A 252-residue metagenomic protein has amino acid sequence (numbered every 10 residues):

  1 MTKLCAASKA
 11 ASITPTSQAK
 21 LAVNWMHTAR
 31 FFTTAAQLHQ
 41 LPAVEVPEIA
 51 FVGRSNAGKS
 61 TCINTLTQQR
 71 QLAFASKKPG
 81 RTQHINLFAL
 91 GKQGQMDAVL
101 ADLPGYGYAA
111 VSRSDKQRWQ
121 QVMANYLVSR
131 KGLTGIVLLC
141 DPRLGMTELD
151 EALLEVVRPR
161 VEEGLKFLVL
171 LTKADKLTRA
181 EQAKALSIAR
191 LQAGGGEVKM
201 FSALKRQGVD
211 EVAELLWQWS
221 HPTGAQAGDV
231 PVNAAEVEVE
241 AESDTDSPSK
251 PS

Functional and structural regions predicted by a protein language model:
T2-Y108, V232-A234, V239-A241, P251: Conserved G1/Walker A P-loop phosphate-binding module
M26-L38, K176-V232: Canonical P-loop GTPase G-domain recognition
L41-A43, R81-L87, A98, P104-T134 (+1 more regions): Switch II of P-loop NTPase G domains
E45, Q71, H84, M96-V99 (+6 more regions): Helical mechanochemical/support elements of P-loop NTPase systems and associated helical scaffolds
F88, T172, V212: Residue-level signal for inorganic ion chemistry
D102, T172, S202: Active-site glycine-centered loops adjacent to acidic/histidine catalytic or metal-binding residues that shape
Q121-E197: Conserved C-terminal guanine-recognition region of P-loop GTPase G domains, centered on the G4
D244-D246: Intrinsic-disorder-associated, low-complexity terminal segments enriched in Asp/Asn/His/Tyr and depleted of Lys/Arg
